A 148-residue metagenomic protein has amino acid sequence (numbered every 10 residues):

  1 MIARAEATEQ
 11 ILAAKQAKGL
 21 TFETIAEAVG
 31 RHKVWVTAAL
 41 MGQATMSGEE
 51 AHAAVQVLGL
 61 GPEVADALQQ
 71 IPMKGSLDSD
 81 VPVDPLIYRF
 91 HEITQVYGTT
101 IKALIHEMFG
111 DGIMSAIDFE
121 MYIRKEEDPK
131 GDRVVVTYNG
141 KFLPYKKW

Functional and structural regions predicted by a protein language model:
M1-D66: Long, hydrophobic N-terminal alpha-helical segment
D66-P144: Helix-turn-helix/homeodomain-like alpha-helical modules used for DNA recognition and transcription-factor dimerization
K147-W148: Extended Gly/Ser/Thr-rich low-complexity repeat segments, especially those forming or decorating extracellular
